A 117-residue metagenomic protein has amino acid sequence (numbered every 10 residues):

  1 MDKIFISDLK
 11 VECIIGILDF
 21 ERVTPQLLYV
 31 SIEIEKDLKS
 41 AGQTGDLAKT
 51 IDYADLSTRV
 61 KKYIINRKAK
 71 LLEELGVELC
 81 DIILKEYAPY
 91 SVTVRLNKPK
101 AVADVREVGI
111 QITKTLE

Functional and structural regions predicted by a protein language model:
M1-E117: N-terminal, polar/charged subdomain of small-to-medium soluble alpha/beta proteins
